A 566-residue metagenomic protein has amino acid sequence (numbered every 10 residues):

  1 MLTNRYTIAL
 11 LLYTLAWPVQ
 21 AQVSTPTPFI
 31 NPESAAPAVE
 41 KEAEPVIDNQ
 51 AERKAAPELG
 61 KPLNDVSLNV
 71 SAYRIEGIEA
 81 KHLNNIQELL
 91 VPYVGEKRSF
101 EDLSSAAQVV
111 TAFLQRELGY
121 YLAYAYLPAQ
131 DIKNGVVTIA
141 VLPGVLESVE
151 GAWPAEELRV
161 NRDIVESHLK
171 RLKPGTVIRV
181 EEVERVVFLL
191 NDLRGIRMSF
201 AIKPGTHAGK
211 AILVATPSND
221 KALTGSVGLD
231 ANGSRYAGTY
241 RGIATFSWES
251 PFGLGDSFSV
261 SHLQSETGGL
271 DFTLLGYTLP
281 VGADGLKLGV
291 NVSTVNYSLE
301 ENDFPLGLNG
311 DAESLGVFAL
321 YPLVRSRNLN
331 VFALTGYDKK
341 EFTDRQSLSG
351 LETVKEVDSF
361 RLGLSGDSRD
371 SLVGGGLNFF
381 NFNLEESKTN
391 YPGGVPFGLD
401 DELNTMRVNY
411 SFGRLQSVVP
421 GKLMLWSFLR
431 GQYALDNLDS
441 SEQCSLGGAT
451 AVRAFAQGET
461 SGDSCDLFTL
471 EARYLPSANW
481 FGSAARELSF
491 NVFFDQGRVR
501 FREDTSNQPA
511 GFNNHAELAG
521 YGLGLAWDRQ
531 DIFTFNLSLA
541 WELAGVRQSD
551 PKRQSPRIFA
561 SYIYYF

Functional and structural regions predicted by a protein language model:
Q22-G233, L263-Q264, G268-D271, L429-R430: Periplasmic polypeptide-binding modules associated with outer-membrane biogenesis and secretion
M198, L223-G225, F252-F258, A283-L288 (+6 more regions): Repeated loop/turn-to-beta-strand initiation elements of outer-membrane beta-barrel proteins
G209, G238-G242, G269-T273, D311-L315 (+6 more regions): Residues that define the transmembrane beta-barrel architecture of outer-membrane proteins
P217, W248-S250, L279-V281, Y321-L323 (+6 more regions): Residue-level signature of outer-membrane beta-barrel architecture
L223-G233, A244, G255-E266, T273-L275 (+6 more regions): Transmembrane beta-strand segments that form the barrel wall of outer-membrane beta-barrel proteins
G225-V227, D256-V260, L286-V290, V317 (+10 more regions): Transmembrane beta-strands of outer-membrane beta-barrel proteins
F246, W527, I532, Q554-F566: Outer-membrane beta-barrel "beta-signal"
T343-Q508, Q548-D550: C-terminal outer-membrane beta-barrel translocator/porin domains of Gram-negative envelope proteins and their
